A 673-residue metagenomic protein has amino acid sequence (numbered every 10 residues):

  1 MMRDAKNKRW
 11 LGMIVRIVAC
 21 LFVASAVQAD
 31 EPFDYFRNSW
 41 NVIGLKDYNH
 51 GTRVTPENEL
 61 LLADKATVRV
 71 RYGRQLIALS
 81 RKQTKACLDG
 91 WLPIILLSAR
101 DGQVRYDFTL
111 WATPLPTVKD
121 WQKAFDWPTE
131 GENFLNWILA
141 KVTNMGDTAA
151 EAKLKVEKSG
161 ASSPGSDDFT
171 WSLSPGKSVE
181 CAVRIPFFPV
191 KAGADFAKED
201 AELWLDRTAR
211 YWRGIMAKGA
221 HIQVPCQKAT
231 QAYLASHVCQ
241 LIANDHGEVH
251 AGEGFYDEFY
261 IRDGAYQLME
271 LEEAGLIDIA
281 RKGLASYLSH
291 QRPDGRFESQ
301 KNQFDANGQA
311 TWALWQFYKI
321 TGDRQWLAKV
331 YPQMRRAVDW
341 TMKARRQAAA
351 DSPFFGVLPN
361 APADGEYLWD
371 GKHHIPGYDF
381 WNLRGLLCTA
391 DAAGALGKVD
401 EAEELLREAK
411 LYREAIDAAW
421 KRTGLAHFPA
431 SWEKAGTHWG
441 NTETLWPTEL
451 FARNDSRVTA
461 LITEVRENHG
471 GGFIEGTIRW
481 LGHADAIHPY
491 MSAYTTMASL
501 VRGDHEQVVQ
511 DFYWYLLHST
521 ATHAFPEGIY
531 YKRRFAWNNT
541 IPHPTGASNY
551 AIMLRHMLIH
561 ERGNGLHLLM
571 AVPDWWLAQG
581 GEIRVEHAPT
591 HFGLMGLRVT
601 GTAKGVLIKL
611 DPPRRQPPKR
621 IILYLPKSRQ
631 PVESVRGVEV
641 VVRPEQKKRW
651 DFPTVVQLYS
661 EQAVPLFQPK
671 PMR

Functional and structural regions predicted by a protein language model:
M1-L11: N-terminal secretory signal peptides that target proteins for export/translocation
R9-C20: Sec-dependent signal peptide recognition, specifically the positively charged N-region followed immediately by
V18-Q28: Hydrophobic h-region of N-terminal signal peptides that target proteins for export in Gram-negative bacteria
V27-V224, K228, G565-R673: Terminal accessory carbohydrate-recognition/targeting modules of carbohydrate-active enzymes
G131, D167-A201, E253, E298-D305 (+1 more regions): The feature captures the catalytic groove of carbohydrate-active enzymes
N144, W171-V179, D200-A201, L205-T208 (+3 more regions): Aromatic-rich carbohydrate-recognition surfaces in CAZymes
R213-K329, R336, P362-D364, H374-I375 (+4 more regions): Substrate-binding groove/exosite segments of carbohydrate-active enzymes
L396, D400-P429, S456-A603, P612-R614 (+1 more regions): Non-catalytic carbohydrate-binding regions of carbohydrate-active enzymes
